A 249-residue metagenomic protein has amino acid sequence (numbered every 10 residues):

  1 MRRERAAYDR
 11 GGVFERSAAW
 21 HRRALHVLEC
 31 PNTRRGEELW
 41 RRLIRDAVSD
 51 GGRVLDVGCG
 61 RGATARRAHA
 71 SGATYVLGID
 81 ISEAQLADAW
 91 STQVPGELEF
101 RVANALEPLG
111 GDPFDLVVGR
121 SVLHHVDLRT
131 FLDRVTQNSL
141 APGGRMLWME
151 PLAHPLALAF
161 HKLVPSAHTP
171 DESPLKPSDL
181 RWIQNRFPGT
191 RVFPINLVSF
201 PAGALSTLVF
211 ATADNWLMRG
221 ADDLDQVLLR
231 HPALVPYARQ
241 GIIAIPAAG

Functional and structural regions predicted by a protein language model:
M1-V48: Conserved class I S-adenosyl-L-methionine
G52-G60: Conserved class I S-adenosyl-L-methionine
R61-L106: Class I SAM-dependent methyltransferase SAM/SAH-binding core
V118: A conserved beta-strand element that flanks and buttresses the S-adenosyl-L-methionine
V126-V135: A short, conserved alpha-helix within the catalytic core of class I
G143-P151: Conserved beta-strand signature within the Rossmann-like core of class I S-adenosyl-L-methionine
S173-P188: Short alpha-helix
P194-G249: A C-terminal cap/extension of S-adenosyl-L-methionine-dependent methyltransferases that defines the acceptor-substrate
